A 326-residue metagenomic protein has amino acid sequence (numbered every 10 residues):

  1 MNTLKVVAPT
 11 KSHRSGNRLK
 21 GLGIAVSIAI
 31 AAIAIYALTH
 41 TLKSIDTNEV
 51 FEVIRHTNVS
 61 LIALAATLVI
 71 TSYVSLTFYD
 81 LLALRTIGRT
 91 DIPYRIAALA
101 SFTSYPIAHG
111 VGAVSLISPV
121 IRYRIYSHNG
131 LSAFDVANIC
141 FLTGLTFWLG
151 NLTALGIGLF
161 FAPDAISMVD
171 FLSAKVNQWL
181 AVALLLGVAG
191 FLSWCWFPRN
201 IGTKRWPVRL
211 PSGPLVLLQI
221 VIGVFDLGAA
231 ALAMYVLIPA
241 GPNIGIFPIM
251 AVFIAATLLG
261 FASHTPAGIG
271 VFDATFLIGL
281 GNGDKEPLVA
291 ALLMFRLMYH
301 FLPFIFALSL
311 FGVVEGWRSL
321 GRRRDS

Functional and structural regions predicted by a protein language model:
M1-F102, N151, F160-F261, G283-S326: Predominantly cytoplasmic-facing regulatory/coupling regions of multi-pass membrane proteins
V50, Y79-A83, A98-T103, S118-R122 (+3 more regions): Generic hydrophobic, aliphatic-rich segments that mediate packing or membrane embedding
V74-D80, G112-R122, A229, F247 (+1 more regions): Transmembrane helix boundary and interhelical junction motifs in multipass membrane proteins
R85-I87, Y123-G130, G279-G281: Helix-loop junctions at the membrane interface of multi-pass solute transporters
Y94-H128, G260-S263: Hydrophobic alpha-helical transmembrane segments of multi-pass membrane transport proteins
R95-L99, V114-I117, H128-G144, D284-F295: Membrane-interface alpha-helices at helix entry/exit sites of multi-pass transporters
Y105-V114, G144-G156: Mid-bilayer segments of alpha-helical transmembrane spans in multi-pass integral membrane proteins that mediate
I125, A137-C140, L145, L152-G156 (+1 more regions): Hydrophobic alpha-helical membrane segments of integral membrane proteins
